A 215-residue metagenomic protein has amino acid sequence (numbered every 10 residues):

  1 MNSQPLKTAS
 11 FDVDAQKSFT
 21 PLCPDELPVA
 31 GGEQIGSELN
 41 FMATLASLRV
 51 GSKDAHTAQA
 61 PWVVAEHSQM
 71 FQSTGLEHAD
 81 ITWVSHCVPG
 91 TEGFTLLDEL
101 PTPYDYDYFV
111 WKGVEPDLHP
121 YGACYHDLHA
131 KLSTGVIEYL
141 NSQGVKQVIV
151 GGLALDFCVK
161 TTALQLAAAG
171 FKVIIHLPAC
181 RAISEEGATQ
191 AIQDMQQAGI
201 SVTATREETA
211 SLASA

Functional and structural regions predicted by a protein language model:
Q4-S10: Extreme N-terminal starter segment of soluble prokaryotic enzymes
F11-V13, K53: Active-site flanking residues adjacent to catalytic metal/cofactor-binding acidic residues
A15-L22: Short acidic, Gly/Ser-rich segments with clustered Asp/Glu that frequently serve as metal-coordination loops in enzyme
C23-G31, A123-D127: Short glycine-enriched, charge-decorated loop/helix-capping segments at active-site entrances that position
S37-Q147: Active-site alpha/beta core segments
E38-M42, F157-A168: Histidine-anchored nucleotide/phosphate-binding helix
D98-Y108, E186-A215: Structural recognition of alpha->loop->beta junctions
I149-G152, F171-E185: A short glycine-rich beta-strand->turn/loop micro-motif centered on a GG-aromatic cluster
